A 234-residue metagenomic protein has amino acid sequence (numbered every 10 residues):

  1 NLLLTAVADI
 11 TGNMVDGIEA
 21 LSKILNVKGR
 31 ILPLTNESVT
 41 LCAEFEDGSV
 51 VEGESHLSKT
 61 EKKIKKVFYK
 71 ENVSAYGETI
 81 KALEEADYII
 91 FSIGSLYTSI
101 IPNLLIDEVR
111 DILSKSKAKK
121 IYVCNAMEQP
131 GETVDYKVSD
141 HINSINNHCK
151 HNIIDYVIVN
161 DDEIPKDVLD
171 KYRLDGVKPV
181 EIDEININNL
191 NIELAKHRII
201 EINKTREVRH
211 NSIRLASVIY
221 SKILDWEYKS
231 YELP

Functional and structural regions predicted by a protein language model:
N1-N13, G94-I101, M127-T133, I164 (+1 more regions): Glycine-rich phosphate/diphosphate-binding loops and the adjacent beta-loop-alpha structural elements that coordinate
N1-T60, S217-S221, D225, E232: Electropositive, gly/pro-rich neighborhoods at or near active sites that engage anionic ligands
N26, E37, I112, D135 (+2 more regions): Non-transmembrane, aqueous-exposed alpha-helical and coiled segments at domain scale
E37-Y97: Active-site gating loop/helix substructures
G53-K66, N103-M127, V177-H197: P-loop/Walker A phosphate-binding loop and immediately adjacent motor/lid segment at beta-alpha junctions
T60-E61, A82, S95-L96, I100-I153 (+2 more regions): Conserved phosphate- and dinucleotide-binding cores of soluble alpha/beta proteins, encompassing both enzyme active
V138-P234: C-terminal functional extensions of proteins
